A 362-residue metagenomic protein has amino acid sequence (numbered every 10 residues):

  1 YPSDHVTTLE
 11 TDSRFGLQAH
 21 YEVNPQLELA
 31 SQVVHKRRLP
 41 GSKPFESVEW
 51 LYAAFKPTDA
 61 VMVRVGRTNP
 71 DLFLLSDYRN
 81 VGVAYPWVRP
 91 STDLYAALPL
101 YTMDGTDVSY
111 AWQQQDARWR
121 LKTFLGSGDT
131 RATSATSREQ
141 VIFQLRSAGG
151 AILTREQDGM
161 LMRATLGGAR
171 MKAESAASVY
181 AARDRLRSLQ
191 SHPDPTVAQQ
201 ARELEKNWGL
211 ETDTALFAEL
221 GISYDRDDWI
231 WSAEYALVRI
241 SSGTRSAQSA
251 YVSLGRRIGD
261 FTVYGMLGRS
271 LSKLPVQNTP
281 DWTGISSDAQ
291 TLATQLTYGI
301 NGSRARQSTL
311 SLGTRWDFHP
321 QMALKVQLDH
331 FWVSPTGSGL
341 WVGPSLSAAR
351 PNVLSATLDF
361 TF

Functional and structural regions predicted by a protein language model:
Y1, D77-Y78, V83-S91, P99 (+4 more regions): Outer-membrane pore/translocation modules
Y1-S13, T136-E139, P335, W341: Surface-exposed strand-loop-strand hairpins of Gram-negative outer-membrane beta-barrel proteins
H5-F15, F45-E49, L100-D104, F143-G149 (+4 more regions): Residues that define the transmembrane beta-barrel architecture of outer-membrane proteins
V6-R131, L145-S147, T154-M162, R256 (+2 more regions): Outer membrane beta-barrel
V34-P40, L72, P90-T92, G126-T136 (+4 more regions): Sequence/structural signature of outer-membrane beta-barrel proteins
A54, A164, G168-R170, V179-F362: Outer-membrane beta-barrel pore domains
T130-Q140, Q144-G149, L153, A233 (+3 more regions): Conserved, well-structured beta-alpha core segment at the onset of a catalytic domain
